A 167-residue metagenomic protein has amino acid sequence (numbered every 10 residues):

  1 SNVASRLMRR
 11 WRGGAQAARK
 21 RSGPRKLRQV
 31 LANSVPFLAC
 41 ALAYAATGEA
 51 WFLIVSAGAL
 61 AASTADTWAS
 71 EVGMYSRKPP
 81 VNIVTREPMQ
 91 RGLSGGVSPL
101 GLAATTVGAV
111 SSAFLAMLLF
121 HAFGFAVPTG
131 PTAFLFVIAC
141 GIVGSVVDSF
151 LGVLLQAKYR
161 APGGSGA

Functional and structural regions predicted by a protein language model:
S1-A167: Hydrophobic alpha-helical transmembrane segments
